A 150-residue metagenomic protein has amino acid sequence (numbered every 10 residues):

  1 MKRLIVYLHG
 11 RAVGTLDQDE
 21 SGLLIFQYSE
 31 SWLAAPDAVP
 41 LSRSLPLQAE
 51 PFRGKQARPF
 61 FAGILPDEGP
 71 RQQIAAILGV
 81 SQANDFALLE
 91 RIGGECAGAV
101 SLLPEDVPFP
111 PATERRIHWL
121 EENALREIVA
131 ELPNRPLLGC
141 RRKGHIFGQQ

Functional and structural regions predicted by a protein language model:
M1-Q150: Phosphate/dinucleotide-binding and metal-coordinating scaffold of catalytic cores in nucleotide-dependent enzymes
